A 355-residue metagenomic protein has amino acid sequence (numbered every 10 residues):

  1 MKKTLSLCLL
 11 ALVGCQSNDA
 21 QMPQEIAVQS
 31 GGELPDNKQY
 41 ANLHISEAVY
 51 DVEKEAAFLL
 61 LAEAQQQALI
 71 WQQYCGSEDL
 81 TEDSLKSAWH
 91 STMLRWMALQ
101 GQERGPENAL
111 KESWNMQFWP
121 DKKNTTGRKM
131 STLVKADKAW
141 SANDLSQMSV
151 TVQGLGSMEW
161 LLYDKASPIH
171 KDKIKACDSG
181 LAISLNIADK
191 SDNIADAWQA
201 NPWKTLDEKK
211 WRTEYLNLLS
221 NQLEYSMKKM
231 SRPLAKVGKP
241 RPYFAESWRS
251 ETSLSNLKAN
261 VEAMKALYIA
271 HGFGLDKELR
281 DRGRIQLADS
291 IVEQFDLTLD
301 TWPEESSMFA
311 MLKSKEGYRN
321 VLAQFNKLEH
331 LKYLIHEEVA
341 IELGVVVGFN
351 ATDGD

Functional and structural regions predicted by a protein language model:
M1-L7: Sec-dependent signal peptide recognition, specifically the positively charged N-region followed immediately by
L12-G14: C-terminal motif of bacterial Sec signal peptides marking the signal peptidase cleavage site
Q16-D19: Bacterial signal peptide processing site
M22-D355: Mature extracytoplasmic or organellar-lumen-exposed domains after removal of signal/transit peptides
